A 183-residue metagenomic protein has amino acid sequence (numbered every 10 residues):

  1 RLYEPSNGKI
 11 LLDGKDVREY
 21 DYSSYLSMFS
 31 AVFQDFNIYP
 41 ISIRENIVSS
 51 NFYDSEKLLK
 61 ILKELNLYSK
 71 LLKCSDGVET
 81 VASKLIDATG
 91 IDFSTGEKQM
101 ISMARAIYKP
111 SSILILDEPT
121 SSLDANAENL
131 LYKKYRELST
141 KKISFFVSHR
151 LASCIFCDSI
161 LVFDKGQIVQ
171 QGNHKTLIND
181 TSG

Functional and structural regions predicted by a protein language model:
E4-S24, S83, A88, N129 (+1 more regions): ABC ATPase NBD Q-loop/coupling interface
L11, Y68-I101, P110, L123: ABC-fold ATPase nucleotide-binding domain signature/coupling loops
F36-A88: Conserved "ABC signature" C-loop
G77, K133, T140, R150 (+1 more regions): C-terminal portion of ABC ATPase nucleotide-binding domains
M103, V147: Hydrophobic anchor residue at the start of the ABC signature
L114-E118: Catalytic Walker B motif of ABC-type/P-loop ATPase nucleotide-binding domains
A125-A127: Helix N-cap at the start of a conserved alpha-helix in ABC-type nucleotide-binding domains
